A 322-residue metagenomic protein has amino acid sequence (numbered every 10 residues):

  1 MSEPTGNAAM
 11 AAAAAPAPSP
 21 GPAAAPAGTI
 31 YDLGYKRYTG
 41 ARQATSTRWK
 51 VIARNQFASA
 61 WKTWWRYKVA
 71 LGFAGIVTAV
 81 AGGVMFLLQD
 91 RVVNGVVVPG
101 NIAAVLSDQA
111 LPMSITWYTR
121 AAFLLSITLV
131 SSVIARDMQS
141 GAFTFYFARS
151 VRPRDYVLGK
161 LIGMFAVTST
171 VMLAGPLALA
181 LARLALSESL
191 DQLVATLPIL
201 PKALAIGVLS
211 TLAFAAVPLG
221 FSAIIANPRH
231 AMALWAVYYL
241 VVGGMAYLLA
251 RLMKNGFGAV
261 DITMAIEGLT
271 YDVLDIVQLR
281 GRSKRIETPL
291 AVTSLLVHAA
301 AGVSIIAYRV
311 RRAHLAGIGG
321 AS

Functional and structural regions predicted by a protein language model:
S2-P22, L87-V92, V96-Q109, R229-S322: Terminal transmembrane helical anchor/hairpin motif
G21-Q43, I306: Short, contiguous pre-domain boundary segments
T45-T47, R54-F73: Membrane-interface helix starts
W65-D90, A121-L124, W235-G243: Hydrophobic alpha-helical transmembrane segments of multi-pass membrane transport/permease proteins
V105-T119, L158-G159, G163-L219, A223 (+2 more regions): Secretory targeting signals
A110-R136: Long, hydrophobic alpha-helical segments
S126-V130, A174, A178, A216-V217 (+2 more regions): Hydrophobic/aromatic residues in alpha-helical transmembrane segments
V133-A166: Helix-loop-helix units of permease transmembrane domains in multi-pass membrane transporters, especially ABC
